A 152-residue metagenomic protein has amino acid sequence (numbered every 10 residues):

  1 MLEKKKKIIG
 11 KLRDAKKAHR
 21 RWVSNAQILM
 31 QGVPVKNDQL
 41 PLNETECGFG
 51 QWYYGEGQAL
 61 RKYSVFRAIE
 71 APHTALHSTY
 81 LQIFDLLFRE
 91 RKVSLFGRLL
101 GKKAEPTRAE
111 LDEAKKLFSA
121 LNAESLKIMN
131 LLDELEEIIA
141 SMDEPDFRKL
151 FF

Functional and structural regions predicted by a protein language model:
M1-F152: N-terminal membrane-sensor/transducer module of prokaryotic signaling receptors
